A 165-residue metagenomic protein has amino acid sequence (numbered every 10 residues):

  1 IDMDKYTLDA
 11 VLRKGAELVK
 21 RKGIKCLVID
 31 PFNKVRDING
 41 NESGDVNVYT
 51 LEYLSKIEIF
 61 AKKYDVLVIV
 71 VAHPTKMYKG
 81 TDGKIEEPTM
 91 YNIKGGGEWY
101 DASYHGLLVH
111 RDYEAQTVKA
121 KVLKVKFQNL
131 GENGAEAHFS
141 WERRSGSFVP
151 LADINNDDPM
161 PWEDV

Functional and structural regions predicted by a protein language model:
K5-L27, N41, S55-Y64, K76-V165: C-terminal regions of RecA-like/P-loop NTPase motor modules
L8, N47-L51: Non-membrane alpha-helical structural segments and their capping/turn regions in soluble enzymes
D30-P31: Walker B catalytic acidic pair
K34, T75-K76: Signature of the SF2 helicase/ATPase Hel1-core->accessory helical subdomain module
R36-D45: Conserved ATPase-coupling elements of RecA-like P-loop NTPase cores
V46-N47, E86: A generic secondary-structure micro-motif detector that highlights 1-2 residue hydrophobic/ambivalent hotspots embedded
V66, V70-H73: Conserved H-loop
